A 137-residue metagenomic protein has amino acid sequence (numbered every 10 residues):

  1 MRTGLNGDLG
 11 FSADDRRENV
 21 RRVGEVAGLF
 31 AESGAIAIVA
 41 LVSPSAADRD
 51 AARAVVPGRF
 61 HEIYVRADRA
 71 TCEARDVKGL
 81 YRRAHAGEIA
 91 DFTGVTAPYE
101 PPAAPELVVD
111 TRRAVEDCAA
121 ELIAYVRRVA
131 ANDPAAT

Functional and structural regions predicted by a protein language model:
M1, D48, C118: Short phosphate-engaging motifs
R2-G7, E100-A103: Short, basic/glycine-rich phosphate-binding loops at helix/coil junctions that contact nucleotide phosphates
G4-D15, A27-H85, D91: ATP-dependent NMP and nucleoside kinases share a basic, alpha-helical "lid"
A13, R17-R21, R112, E116: Non-membrane alpha-helical structural segments and their capping/turn regions in soluble enzymes
E18-L29, T96: Conserved alpha-helical scaffold flanking the Walker A/P-loop in AAA+ ATPase domains
R66-T137: Small-molecule kinase domains that catalyze NTP-dependent phosphoryl transfer to phosphate-bearing small molecules
